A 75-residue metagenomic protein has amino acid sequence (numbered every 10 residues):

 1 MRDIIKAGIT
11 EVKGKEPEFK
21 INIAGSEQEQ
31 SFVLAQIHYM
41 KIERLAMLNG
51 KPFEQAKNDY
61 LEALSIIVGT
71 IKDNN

Functional and structural regions predicted by a protein language model:
M1-N75: Solvent-exposed interaction surfaces and binding hotspots enriched for charged
